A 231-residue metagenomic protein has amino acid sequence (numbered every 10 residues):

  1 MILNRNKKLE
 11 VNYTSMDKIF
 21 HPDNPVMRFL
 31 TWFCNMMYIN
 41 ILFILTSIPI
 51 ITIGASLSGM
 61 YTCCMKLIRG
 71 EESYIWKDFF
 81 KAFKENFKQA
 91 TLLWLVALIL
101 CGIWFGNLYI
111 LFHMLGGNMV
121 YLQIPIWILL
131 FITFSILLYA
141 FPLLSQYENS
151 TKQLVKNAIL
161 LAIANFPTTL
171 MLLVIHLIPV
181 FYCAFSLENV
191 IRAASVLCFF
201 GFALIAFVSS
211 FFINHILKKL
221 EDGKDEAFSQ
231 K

Functional and structural regions predicted by a protein language model:
M1-I126, T133-K231: Helix-coil boundary and N-terminal low-complexity module in membrane systems
